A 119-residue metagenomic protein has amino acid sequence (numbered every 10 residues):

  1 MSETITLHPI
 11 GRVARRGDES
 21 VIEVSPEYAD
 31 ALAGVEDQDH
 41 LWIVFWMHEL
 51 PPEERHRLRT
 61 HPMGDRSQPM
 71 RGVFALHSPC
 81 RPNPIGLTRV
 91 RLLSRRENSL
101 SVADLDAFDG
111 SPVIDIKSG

Functional and structural regions predicted by a protein language model:
M1-R89, L93-G119: Glycine-rich, low-complexity intrinsically disordered segments
